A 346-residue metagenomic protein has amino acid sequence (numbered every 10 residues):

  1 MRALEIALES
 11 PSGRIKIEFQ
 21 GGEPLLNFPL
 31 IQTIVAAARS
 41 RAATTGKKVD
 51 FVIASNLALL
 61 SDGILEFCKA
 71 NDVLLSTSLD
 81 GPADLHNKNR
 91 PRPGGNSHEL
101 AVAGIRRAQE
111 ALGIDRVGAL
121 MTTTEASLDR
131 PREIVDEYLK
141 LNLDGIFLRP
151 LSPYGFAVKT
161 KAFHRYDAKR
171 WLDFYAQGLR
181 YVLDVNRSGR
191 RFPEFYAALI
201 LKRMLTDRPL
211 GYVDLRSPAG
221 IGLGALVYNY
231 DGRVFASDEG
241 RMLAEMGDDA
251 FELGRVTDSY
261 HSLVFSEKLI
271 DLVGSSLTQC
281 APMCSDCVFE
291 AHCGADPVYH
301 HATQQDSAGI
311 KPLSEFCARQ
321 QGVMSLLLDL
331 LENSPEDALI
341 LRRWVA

Functional and structural regions predicted by a protein language model:
M1-Q20, N27-P153, A157-D167: Radical SAM/AdoMet-radical enzyme domain recognition
F28, S61, A236-D238, P297: Activation segment
K88-E99, R106, E110-G222, V227-V234 (+1 more regions): Radical SAM enzyme [4Fe-4S]-AdoMet core and its adjacent flexible, acidic and glycine-rich loops/tails across
R241-A346: Flexible mid-to-C-terminal extensions adjoining Fe-S/redox cofactors in radical SAM and related proteins
